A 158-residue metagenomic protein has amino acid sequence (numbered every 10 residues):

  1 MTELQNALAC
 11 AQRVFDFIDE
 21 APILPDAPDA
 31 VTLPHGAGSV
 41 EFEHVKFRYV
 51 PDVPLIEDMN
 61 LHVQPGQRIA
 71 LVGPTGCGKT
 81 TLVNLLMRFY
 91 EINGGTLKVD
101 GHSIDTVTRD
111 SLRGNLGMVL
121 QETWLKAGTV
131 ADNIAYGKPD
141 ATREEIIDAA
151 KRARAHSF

Functional and structural regions predicted by a protein language model:
M1-F17: Cytosolic ends of transmembrane helices, especially the final helix of ABC transmembrane type-1 domains
D19, L24-F158: ABC-type nucleotide-binding domain
